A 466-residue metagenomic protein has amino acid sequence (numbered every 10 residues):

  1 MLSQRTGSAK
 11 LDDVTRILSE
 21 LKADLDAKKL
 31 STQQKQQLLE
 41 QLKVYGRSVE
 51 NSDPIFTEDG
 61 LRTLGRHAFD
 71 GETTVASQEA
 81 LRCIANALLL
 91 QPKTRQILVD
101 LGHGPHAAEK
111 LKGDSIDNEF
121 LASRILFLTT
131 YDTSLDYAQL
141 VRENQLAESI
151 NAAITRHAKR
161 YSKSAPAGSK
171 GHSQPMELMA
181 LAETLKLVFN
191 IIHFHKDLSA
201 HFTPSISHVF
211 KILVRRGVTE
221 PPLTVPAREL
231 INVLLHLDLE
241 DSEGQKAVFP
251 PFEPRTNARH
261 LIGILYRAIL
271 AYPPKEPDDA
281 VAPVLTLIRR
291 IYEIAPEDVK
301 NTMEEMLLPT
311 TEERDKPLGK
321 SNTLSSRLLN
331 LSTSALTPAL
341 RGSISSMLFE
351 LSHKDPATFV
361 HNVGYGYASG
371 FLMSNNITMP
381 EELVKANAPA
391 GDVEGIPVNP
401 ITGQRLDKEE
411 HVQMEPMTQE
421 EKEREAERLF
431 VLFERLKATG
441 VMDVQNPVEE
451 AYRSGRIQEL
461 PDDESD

Functional and structural regions predicted by a protein language model:
M1-P54, E58-A68, N376-D466: N-terminal "cap/leader" segments of large eukaryotic alpha-helical scaffolds
L2-L121, L128-T155, K159-K163, A167-K170 (+5 more regions): Elongated alpha-helical scaffolds that mediate protein-protein interactions in large eukaryotic proteins, primarily
R16-K29, A152-E177, L213-P222, I264-D279 (+2 more regions): Acidic, Ser/Thr- and Gly/Pro-rich intrinsically disordered linkers and low-complexity segments that flank or connect
Q34-L38, S77-C83, A122-I125, G171-I191 (+7 more regions): Extended HEAT/HEAT-like alpha-solenoid repeat tracts in very large eukaryotic scaffold/adaptor proteins
A68, A76-D114, L121-A122, F127 (+6 more regions): Internal alpha-helical scaffold/solenoid segments in large eukaryotic proteins
S169-G171, S326-S332, H411-P416: Short interface patches used for recognition in eukaryotic signaling and trafficking proteins
F194-E276: Long, acidic/serine-threonine-rich intrinsically disordered regions with weak helical/coil propensity that act as
S242-R405: Eukaryotic scaffolding regions of large macromolecular assemblies
